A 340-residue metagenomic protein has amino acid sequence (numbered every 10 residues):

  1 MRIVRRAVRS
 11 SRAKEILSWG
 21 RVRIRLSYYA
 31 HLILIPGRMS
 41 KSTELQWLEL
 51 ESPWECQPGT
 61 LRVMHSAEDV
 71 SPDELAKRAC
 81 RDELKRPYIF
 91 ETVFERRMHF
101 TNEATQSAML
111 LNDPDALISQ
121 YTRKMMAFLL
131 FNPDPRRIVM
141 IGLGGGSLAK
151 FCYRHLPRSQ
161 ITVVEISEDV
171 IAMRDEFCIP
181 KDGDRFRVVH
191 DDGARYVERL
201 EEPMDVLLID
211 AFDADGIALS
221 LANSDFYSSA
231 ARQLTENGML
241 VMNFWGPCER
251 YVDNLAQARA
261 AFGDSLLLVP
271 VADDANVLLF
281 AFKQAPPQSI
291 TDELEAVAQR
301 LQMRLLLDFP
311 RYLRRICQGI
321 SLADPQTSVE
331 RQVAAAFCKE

Functional and structural regions predicted by a protein language model:
R12-E15, R23: Charged/polar low-complexity intrinsically disordered segments
S40-Y88, A108-N112, V277-E340: SAM/dcSAM-binding transferase cores
K41-L48, P53-E55, A116-R232, E236 (+1 more regions): The AdoMet/dcAdoMet-binding core of the Class I SAM-like
F94-A108: A short, structured beta-strand/loop element
S228-Q288: C-terminal substrate-binding/active-site "lid" region of AdoMet-derived donor-dependent transferases
